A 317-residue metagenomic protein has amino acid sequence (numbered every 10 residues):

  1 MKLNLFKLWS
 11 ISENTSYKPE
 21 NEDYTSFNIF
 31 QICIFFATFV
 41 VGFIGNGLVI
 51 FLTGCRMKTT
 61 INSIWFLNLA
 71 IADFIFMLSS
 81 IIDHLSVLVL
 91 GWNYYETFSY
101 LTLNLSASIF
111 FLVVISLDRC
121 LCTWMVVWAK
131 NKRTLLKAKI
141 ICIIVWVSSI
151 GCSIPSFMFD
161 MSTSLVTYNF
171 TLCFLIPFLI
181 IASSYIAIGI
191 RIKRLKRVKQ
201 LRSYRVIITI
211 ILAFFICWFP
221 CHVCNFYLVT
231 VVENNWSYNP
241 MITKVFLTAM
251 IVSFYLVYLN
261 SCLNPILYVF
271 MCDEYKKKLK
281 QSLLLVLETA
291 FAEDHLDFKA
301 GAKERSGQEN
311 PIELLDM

Functional and structural regions predicted by a protein language model:
M1-L48, V87, T167-F170, K244 (+1 more regions): Extracellular N-terminal segment of 7TM GPCRs
M1-P19, G151, W236-S237, T248 (+1 more regions): Intrinsically disordered regulatory tails of 7TM GPCRs
Y24-F36, I61-I115, C122-M125, A129-K132 (+1 more regions): Extracellular TM2-ECL1-early TM3 structural module of rhodopsin-like
A37, N104-V114, L121-I180, P220-Y227: Fourth transmembrane helix
F39, N68-S80, I141-S153, C173-F178 (+2 more regions): Alpha-helical transmembrane segments of multi-pass membrane proteins
V41-G54, A70, M77-I81, L103-V127 (+2 more regions): Cytoplasm-facing ends of alpha-helical transmembrane segments in multi-pass membrane proteins
I50-T53, I81-G91, C120-T123, S153-M161 (+6 more regions): Transmembrane helix-loop junctions and nearby membrane-interface residues
I186-V223, I242-F246, S253: Intracellular effector-coupling site of seven-transmembrane GPCRs, centered on the ICL3-to-TM6 transition
